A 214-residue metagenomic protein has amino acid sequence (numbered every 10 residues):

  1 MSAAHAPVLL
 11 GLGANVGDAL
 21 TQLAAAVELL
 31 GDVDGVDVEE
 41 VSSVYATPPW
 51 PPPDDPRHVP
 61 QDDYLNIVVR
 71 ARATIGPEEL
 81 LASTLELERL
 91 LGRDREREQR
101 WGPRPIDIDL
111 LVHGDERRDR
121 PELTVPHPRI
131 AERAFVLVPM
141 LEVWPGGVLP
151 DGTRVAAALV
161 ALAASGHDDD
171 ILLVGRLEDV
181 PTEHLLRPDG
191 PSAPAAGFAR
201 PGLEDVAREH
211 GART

Functional and structural regions predicted by a protein language model:
S2-L10, V16-P105, G114-D115: Nucleotide and nucleotide-moiety/phosphate-recognizing core
G35, W50, V59-Y64, L81-T214: Flexible, gly/pro- and Lys/Arg-enriched active-site loops
